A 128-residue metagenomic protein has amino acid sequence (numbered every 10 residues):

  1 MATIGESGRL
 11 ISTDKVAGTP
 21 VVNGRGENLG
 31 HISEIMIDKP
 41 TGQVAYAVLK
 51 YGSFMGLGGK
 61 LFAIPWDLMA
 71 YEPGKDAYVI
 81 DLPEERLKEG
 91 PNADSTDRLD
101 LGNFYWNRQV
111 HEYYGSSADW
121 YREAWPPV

Functional and structural regions predicted by a protein language model:
M1-V128: Peripheral interaction segments used for macromolecular assembly
